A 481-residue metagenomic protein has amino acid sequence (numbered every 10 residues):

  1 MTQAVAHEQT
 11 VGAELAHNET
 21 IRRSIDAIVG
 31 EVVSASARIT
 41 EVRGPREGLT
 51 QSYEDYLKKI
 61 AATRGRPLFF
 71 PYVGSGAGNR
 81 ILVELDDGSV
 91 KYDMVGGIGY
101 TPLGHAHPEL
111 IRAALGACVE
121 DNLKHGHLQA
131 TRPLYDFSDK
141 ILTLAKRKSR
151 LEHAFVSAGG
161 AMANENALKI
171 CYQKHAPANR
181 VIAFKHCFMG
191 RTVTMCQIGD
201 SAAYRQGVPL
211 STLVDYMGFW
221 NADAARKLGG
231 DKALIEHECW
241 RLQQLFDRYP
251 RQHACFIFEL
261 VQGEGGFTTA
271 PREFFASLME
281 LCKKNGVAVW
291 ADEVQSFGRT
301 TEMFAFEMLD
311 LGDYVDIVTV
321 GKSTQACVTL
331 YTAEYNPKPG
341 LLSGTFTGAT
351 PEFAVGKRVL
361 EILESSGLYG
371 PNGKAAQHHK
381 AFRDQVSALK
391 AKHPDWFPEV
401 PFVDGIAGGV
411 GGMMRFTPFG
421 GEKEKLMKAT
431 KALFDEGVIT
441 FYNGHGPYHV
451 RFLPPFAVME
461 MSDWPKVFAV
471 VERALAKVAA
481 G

Functional and structural regions predicted by a protein language model:
M1-G481: Conserved N-terminal phosphate-binding loop of PLP-dependent enzymes in the Aspartate aminotransferase
